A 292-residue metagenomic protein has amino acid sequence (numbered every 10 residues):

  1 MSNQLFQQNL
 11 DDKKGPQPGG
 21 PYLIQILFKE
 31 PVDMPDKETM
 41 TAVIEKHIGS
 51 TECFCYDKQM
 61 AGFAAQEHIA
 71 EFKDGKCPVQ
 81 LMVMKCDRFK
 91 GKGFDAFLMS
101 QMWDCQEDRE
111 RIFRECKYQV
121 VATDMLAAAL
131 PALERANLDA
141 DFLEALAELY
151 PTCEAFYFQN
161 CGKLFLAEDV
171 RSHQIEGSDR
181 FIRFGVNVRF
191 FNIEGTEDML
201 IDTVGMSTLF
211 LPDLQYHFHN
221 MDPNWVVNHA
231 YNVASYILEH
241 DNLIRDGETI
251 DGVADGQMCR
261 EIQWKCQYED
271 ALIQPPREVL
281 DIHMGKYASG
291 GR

Functional and structural regions predicted by a protein language model:
M1-E45: N-terminal alpha-helical "arm" segments
Q17, A136-D139, V226: Active-site-proximal structural scaffolding
G20-L23, I112-A129, G205-Q215: Glycine-rich, often proline-containing surface loops adjacent to acidic residues and nearby aromatics that form
F28, V32, A127-R135, F218-W225: Conserved aromatic-histidine-acidic binding/catalytic patches
V32-R111: N-terminal low-complexity, intrinsically disordered segments
E45-Y56, D141-F156, Y236-R245: Structural alpha-beta junctions
M84-N187: Internal, hydrophobic cores of structured domains that mediate oligomerization or house catalytic pockets within large
Q159-R292: Aromatic/basic-lined ligand-recognition segments that form π-stacking hydrophobic pockets flanked by Lys/Arg to engage
